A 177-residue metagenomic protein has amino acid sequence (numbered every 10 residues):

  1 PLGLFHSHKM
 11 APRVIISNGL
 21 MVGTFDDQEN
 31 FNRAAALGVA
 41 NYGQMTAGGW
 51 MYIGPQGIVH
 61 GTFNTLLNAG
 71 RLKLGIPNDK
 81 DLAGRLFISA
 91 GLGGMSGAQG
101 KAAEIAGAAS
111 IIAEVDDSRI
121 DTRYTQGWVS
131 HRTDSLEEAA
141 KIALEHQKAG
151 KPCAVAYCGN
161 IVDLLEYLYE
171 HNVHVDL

Functional and structural regions predicted by a protein language model:
P1-A83: Glycine/serine-rich phosphate-binding loop and adjoining beta1-alpha1 elements at the start of nucleotide-handling
P1-L2, M95-A98, A139, V162-L168: Short alpha-helical segments and helix-capping/turn motifs at coil-helix boundaries
L4-H8, D79, K101-A103, E145-K148 (+2 more regions): A general structural signal for short secondary-structure junctions and capping/turn motifs
M10-P12, I16, T62, I120 (+2 more regions): Generic structural signal of hydrophobic/aromatic residues within well-ordered alpha-helices of folded domains
Y42, Y52, Y124, Y157 (+1 more regions): Sequence-level detector for tyrosine residue identity
Q44-W50, G54-N64, A83-L86, L92-P152 (+1 more regions): Catalytic or ion-translocation cores adjacent to nucleophile or general acid/base/metal-coordination motifs in diverse
G70-L82, P152, G159-V175: Non-transmembrane, aqueous-exposed alpha-helical and coiled segments at domain scale
E114-V115, Y157-G159: Active-site proximal loops enriched in glycine and acidic residues that flank catalytic Cys/His/Asp and coordinate
